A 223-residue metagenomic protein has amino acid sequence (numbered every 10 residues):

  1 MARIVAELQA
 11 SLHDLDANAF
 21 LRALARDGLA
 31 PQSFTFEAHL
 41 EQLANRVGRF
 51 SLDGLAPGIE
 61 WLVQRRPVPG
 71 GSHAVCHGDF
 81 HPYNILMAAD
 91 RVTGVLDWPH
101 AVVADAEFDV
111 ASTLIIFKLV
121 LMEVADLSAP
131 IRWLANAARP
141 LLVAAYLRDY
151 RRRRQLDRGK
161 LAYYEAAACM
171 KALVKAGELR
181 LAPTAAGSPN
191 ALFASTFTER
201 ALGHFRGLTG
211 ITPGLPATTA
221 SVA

Functional and structural regions predicted by a protein language model:
M1-E60, Q64-P67, G71-H73, H100-A104: A cross-family kinase active-site recognition segment
R46, F50, W133-A137, R151-R152 (+2 more regions): ATP/Mg2+ or Mg2+-diphosphate-binding catalytic cores that bind nucleotide phosphates or diphosphates via glycine-rich
V75, G94-D97: Pre-DFG segment of protein kinase catalytic domains
V75-H77, P82: Catalytic-loop of the protein kinase fold
I85-M87: Hydrophobic residue at the +6 position relative to the catalytic HRD Asp in the kinase catalytic loop
F108-R154, A168-A186: Active-site activation/catalytic loop segments of kinase-like enzymes and analogous catalytic loops in related
Y163-A166: Start-of-helix signal in alpha-solenoid helical-repeat scaffolds, especially tetratricopeptide repeats
